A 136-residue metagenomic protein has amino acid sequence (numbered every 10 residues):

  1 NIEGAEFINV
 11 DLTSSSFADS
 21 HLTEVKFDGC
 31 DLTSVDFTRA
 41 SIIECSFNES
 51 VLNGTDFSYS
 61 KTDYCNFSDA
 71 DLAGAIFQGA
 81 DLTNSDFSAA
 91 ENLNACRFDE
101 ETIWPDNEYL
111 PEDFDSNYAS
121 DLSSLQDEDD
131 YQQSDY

Functional and structural regions predicted by a protein language model:
N1-Y136: Tandem repeat scaffolds
